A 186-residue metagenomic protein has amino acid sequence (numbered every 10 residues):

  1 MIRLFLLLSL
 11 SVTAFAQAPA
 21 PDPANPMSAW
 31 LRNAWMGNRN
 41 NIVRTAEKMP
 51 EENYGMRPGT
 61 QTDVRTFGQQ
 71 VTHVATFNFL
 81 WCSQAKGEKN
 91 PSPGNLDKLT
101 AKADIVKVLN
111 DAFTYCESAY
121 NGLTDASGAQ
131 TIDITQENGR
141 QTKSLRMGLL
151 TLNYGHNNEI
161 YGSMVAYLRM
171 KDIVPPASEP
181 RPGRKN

Functional and structural regions predicted by a protein language model:
L4-T13: Sec-dependent N-terminal signal peptides
A14-A18: Boundary at the C-terminal end of the N-terminal hydrophobic targeting segment
P19, V108, S118, G122 (+1 more regions): Feature for soluble, non-membrane regions of globular proteins
P19-R32: Short, low-complexity N-terminal intrinsically disordered segments enriched in polar/charged residues
R32, M36-V43, Y54-N95, I134-N186: Short, contiguous alpha-helical
N41, T45-A46, C82, A112-Y115 (+1 more regions): Well-ordered alpha-helical scaffold segments within catalytic/enzyme domains
E47-G55, A119-A129, R169-P176: Surface-exposed helix-capping loop/turn segments at secondary-structure junctions
T100-T135, T142-I160: Acidic/histidine-rich alpha-helical segments that form the ligand environment of transition-metal centers
